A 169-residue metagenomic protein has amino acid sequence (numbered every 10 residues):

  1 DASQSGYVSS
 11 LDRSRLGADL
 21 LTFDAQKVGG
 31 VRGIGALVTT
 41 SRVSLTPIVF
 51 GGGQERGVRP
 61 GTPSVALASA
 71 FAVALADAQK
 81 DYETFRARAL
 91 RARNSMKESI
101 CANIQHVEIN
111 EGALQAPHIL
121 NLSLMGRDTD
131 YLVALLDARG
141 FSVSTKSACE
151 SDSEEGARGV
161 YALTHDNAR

Functional and structural regions predicted by a protein language model:
A2-R169: Pyridoxal 5′-phosphate
